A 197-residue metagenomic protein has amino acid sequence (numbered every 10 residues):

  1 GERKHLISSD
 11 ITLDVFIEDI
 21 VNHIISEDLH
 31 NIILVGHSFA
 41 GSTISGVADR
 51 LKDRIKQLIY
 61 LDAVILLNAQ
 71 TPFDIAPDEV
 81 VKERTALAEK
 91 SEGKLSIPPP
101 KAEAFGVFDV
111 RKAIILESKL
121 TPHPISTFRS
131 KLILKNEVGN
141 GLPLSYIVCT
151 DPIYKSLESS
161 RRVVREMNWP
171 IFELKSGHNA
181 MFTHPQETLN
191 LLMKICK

Functional and structural regions predicted by a protein language model:
G1-I33, D49-R50, F73-A76: Active-site loop/oxyanion-hole signature of alpha/beta-hydrolase fold enzymes
S9, D49-R50, R54-I55, I59-I97 (+4 more regions): Flexible "cap/lid" loop of the alpha/beta hydrolase fold
V35-A40, I44: Gly/Ala-rich beta-loop-alpha elbow adjacent to hydrolase catalytic centers
P98-V107: Helix-loop "lid/cap" segments that line or gate small-molecule binding pockets
S118-E137, T150, K155: Active-site nucleophile elbow and catalytic-triad environment of alpha/beta-hydrolase enzymes
N140, Y146-V148: Short beta-strand/loop motif that positions the catalytic acidic residue of the alpha/beta-hydrolase fold
C149-F182, E187, K194-I195: Conserved loop-alpha-helix segment in the C-terminal half of the alpha/beta-hydrolase fold that carries the catalytic
